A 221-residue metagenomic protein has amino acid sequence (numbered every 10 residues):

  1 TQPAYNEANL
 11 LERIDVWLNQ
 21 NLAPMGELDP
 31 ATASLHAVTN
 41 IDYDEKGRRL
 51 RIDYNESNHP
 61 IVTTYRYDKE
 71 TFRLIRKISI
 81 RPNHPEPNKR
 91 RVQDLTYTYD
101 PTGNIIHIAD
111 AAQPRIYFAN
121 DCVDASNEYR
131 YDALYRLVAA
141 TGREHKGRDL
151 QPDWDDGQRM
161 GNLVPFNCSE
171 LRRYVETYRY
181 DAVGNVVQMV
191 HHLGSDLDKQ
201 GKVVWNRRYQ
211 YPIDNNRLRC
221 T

Functional and structural regions predicted by a protein language model:
T1-T221: Acidic/glycine-rich beta-solenoid
